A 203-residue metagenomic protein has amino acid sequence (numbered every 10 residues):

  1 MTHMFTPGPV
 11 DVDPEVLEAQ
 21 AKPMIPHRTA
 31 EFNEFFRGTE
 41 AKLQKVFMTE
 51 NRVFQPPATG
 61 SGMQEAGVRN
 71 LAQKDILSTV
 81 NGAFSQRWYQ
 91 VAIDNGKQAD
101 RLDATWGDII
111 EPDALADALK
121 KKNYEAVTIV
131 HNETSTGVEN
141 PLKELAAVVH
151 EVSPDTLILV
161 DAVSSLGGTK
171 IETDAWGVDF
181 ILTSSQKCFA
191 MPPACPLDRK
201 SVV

Functional and structural regions predicted by a protein language model:
T2-P57, S61: A glycine-/small-polar-enriched, mobile loop at the entrance of the PLP active site in fold-type I
T6, V10, G38, Q55 (+1 more regions): Conserved PLP-enzyme active-site core in the AAT-like
